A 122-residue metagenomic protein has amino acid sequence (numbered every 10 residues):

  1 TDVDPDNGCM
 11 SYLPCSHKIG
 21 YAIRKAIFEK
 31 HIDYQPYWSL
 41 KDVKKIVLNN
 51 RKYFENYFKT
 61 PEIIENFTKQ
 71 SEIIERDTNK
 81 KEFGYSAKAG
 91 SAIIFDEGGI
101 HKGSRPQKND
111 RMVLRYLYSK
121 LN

Functional and structural regions predicted by a protein language model:
D2, K102, S119-L121: Short coil/turn motifs at secondary-structure junctions
P5, K108-N109: Short strand-connecting beta-turns/loops that link adjacent beta-strands
P5-G99: Double-stranded beta-helix
P14, N109-N122: A short hydrophobic beta-strand segment most commonly corresponding to one strand of the jelly-roll/cupin
I32-Q35, Q107, S119: Juxtamembrane helix-loop transition sites at the ends of transmembrane segments in multi-pass membrane proteins
H101-Q107: Short beta-strand His + acidic residue motifs that chelate non-heme Fe in jelly-roll/DSBH and cupin folds
